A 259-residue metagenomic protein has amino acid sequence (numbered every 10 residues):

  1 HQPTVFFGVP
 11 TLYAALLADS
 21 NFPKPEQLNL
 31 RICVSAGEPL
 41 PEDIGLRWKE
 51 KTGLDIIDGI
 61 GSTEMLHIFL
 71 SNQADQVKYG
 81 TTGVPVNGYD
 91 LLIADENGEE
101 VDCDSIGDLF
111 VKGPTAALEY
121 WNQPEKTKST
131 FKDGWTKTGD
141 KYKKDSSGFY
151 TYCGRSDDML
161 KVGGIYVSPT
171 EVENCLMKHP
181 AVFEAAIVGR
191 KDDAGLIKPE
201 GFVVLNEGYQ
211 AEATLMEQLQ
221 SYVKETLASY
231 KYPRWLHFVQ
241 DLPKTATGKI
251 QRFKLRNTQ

Functional and structural regions predicted by a protein language model:
P3-G8, L17-K78, D90: Gly/Ser/Thr-rich phosphate-binding loop
F6, G61, G113, L118-E119 (+5 more regions): AMP-binding/adenylate-forming catalytic core of the ANL superfamily
T11-Y13, L40, A116: Alpha-helix capping/helix-boundary segments
N21, N29, G53, G88 (+3 more regions): Glycine-centered tight turns that cap/initiate beta-strands
S35, I187, H237-F238: Hydrophobic/anchoring residues in structured secondary elements
V84-G88, E99-T130, I165-V167: Conserved ATP/PPi-binding loop(s) of AMP-dependent carboxylate-activating enzymes
N87-Y89, G107, I197-P199, R234 (+1 more regions): Change "...and in nucleic-acid phosphodiester-cleaving endonucleases..." to "...and in nucleic-acid processing enzymes
A94-D95, C103, T138, K144 (+1 more regions): Hydrophobic alpha-helical segments, especially N-terminal targeting/anchoring helices
